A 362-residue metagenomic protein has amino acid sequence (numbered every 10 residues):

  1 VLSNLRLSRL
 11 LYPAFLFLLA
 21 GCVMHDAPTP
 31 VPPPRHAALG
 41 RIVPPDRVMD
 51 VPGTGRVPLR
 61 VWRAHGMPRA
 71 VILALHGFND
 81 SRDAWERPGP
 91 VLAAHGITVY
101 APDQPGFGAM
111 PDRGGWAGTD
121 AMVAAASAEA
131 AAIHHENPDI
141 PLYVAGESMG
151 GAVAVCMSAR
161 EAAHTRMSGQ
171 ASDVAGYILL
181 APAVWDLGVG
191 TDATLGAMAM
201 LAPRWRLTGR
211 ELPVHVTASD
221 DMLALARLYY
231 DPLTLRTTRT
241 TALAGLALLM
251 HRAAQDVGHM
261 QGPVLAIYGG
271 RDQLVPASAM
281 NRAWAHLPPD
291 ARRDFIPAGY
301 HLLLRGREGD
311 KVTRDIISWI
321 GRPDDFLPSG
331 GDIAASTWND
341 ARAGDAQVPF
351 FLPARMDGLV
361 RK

Functional and structural regions predicted by a protein language model:
G21-V51, G55-A64, A343-K362: An N-terminal hydrophobic leader/cap segment in hydrolases
F78-P90: The serine-hydrolase catalytic nucleophile loop
N79-R82, F107-P138: Catalytic nucleophile-loop/oxyanion-hole region of alpha/beta-hydrolase and closely related hydrolase-like folds
G89-D112: Conserved alpha/beta-hydrolase
S148-T241: Alpha/beta-hydrolase-fold enzymes
M260, A266-Y268, D272: Short beta-strand/loop motif that positions the catalytic acidic residue of the alpha/beta-hydrolase fold
G262, P276-A285: Short alpha-helix in the alpha/beta-hydrolase fold that links the catalytic acid
P297-K362: Catalytic active-site module of serine/aspartate enzymes centered on a nucleophile-bearing elbow/loop
